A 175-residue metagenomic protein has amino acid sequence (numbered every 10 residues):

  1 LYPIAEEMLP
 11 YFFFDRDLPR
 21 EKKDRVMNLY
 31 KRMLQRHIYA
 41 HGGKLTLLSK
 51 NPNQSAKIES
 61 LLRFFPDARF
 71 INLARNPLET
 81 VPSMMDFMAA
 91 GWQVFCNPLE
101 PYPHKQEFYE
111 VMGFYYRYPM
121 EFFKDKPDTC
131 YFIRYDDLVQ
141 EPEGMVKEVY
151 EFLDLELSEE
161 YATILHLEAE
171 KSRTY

Functional and structural regions predicted by a protein language model:
L1-L47: PAPS-dependent sulfation machinery
R20-N28, P52, Q106-F114: Conserved phosphate-coordination/catalytic loops
V26, Y30-M33, K57, V111 (+2 more regions): Alpha-helical packing segments of well-folded alpha/beta enzyme cores
M33-A40, L61-D67, T80, F87 (+2 more regions): Generic, well-ordered alpha-helical scaffold segments in large soluble proteins
G43-L45, A68, D128-T129: Short coil/turn segments at beta-strand junctions that form active-site/ligand-binding loops
L48-P52, Y135: Short His-Asn-centered micro-motif
P52-R75: ATP-dependent NMP and nucleoside kinases share a basic, alpha-helical "lid"
I71-K105, Y109, R117, E121-Y175: The conserved 3'-phosphoadenosine-5'-phosphosulfate
